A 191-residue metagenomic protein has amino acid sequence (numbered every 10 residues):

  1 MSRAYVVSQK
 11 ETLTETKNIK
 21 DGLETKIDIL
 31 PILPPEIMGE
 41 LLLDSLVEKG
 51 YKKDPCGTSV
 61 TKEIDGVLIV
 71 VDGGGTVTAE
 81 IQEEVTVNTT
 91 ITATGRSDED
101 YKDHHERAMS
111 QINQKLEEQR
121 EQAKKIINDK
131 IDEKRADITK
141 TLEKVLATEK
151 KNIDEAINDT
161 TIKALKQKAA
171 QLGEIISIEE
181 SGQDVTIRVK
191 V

Functional and structural regions predicted by a protein language model:
M1-V191: Interaction-mediating elements
